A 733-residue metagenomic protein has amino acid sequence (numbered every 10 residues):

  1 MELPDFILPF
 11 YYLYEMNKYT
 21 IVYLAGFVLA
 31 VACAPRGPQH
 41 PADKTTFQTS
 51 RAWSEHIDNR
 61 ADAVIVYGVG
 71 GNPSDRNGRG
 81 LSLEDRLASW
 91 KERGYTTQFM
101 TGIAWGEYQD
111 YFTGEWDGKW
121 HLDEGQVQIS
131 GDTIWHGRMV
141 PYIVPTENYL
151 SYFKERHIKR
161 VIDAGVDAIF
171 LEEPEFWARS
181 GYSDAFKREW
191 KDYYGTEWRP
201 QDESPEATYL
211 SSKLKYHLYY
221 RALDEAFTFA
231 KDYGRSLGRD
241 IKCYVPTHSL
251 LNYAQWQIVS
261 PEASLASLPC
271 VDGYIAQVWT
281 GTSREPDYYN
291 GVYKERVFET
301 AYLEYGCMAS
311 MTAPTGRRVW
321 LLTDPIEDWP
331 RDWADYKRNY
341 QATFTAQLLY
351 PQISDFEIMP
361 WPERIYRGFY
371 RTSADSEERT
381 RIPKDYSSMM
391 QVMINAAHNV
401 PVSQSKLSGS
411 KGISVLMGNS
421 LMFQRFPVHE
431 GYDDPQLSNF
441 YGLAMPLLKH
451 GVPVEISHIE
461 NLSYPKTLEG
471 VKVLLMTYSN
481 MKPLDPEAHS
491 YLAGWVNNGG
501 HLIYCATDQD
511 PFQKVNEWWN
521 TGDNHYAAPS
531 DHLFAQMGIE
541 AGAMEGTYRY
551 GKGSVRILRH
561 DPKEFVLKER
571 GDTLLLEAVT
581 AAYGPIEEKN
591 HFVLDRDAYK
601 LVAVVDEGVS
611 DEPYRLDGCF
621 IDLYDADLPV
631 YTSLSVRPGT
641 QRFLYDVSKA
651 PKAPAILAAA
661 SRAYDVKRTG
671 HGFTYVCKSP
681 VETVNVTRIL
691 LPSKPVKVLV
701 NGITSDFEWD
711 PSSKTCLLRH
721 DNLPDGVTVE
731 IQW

Functional and structural regions predicted by a protein language model:
P41-T49, Q98-G102, F170-E173, Y209-I258 (+3 more regions): Aromatic-lined carbohydrate-recognition surfaces of secreted/lumenal glycan-active proteins
K44-D85, S89, R160-A168, P269-Y274 (+2 more regions): Catalytic domains of carbohydrate-active enzymes, especially glycoside hydrolases
S54-D62, V66-G68, E172, D240-L437 (+4 more regions): Hydrophobic targeting/anchoring helices
D58, D434-N520, V609-S610: Helical hinge/lid and interdomain linker segments adjacent to catalytic or ligand-binding clefts that mediate domain
I65-G78, I134-Y152, P205-A222, S249 (+4 more regions): The substrate-binding groove and active-site-proximal loops of carbohydrate-active enzymes, especially glycoside
S82-H136, A168-A178, G234-V245: Glycine-rich, aromatic-flanked loop segments that form ligand/cofactor-binding clefts across common enzyme folds
F99, I103-A164, W198-Y216, D224: Active-site-adjacent "subsite" loops/lids of carbohydrate-active enzymes
K482-G672, V676-K678, T687-I689, I731: A conserved amphipathic helix/loop scaffold that creates a polar/acidic microenvironment used either to coordinate
